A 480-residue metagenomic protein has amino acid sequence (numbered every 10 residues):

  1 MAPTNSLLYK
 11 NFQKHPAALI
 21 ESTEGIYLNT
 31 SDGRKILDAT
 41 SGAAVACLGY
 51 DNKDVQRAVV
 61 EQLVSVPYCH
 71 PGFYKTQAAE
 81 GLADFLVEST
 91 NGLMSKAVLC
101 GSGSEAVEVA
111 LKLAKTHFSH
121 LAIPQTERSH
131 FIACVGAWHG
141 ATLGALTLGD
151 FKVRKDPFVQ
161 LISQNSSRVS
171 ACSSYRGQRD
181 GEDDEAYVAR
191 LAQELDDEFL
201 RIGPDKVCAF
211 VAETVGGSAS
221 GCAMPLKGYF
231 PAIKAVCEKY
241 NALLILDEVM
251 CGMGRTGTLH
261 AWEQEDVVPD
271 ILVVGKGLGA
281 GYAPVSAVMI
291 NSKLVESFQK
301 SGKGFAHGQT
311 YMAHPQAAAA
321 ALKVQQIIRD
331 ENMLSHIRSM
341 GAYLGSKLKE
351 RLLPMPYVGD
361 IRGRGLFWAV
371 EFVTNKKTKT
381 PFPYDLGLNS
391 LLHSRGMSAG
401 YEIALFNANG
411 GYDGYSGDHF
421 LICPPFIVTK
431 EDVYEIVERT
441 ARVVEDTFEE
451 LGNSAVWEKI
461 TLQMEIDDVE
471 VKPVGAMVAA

Functional and structural regions predicted by a protein language model:
M1-A480: Conserved N-terminal phosphate-binding loop of PLP-dependent enzymes in the Aspartate aminotransferase
